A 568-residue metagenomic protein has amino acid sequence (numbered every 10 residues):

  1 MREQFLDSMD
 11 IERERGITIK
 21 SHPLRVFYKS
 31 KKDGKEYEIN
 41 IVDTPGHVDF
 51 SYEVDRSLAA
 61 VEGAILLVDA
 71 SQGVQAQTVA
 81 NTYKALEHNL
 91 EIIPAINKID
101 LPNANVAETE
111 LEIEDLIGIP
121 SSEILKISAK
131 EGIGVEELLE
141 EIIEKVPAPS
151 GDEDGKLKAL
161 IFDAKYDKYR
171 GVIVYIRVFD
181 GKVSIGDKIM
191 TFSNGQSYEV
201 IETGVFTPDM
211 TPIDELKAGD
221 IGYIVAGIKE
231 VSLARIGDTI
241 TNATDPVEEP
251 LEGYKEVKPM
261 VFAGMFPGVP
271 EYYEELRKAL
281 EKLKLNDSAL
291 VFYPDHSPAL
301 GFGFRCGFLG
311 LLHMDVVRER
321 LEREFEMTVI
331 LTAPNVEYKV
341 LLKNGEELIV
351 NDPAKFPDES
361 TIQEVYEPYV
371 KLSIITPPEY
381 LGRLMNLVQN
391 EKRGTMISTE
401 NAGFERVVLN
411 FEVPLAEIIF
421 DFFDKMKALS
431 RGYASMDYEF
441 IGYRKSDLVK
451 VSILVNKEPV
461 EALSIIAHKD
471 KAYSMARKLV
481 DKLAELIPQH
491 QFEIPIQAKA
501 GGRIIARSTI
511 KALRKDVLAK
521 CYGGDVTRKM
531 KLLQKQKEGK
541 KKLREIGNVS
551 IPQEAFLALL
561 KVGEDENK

Functional and structural regions predicted by a protein language model:
M1-K568: Structural and coupling elements of P-loop NTPases
